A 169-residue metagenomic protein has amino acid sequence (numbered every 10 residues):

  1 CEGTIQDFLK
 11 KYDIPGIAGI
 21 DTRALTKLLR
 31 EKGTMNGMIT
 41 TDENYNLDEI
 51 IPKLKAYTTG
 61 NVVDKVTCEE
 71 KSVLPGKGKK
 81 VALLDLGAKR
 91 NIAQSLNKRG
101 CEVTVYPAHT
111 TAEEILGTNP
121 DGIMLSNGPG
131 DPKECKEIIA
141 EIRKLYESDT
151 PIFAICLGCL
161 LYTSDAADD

Functional and structural regions predicted by a protein language model:
C1-K80, L84-E113, T118, P132: RNA-binding accessory domains that recognize and position tRNA/RNA substrates
F8-L9, E141-S148: Catalytic-core regions built around general acid/base machinery
I14, S148-T150: A short helix->loop->beta-strand "cap" motif at the edges of active sites that frequently abuts
N119-I123: Short acidic/histidine-rich motifs immediately flanking catalytic phosphotransfer sites in two-component signaling
P129-I139: Glycine/threonine-rich flexible loop motifs
A154, G158: Gly/Ala-rich beta-loop-alpha elbow adjacent to hydrolase catalytic centers
Y162-D169: Conserved small/polar residues in nucleotide/adenosyl-binding loops
